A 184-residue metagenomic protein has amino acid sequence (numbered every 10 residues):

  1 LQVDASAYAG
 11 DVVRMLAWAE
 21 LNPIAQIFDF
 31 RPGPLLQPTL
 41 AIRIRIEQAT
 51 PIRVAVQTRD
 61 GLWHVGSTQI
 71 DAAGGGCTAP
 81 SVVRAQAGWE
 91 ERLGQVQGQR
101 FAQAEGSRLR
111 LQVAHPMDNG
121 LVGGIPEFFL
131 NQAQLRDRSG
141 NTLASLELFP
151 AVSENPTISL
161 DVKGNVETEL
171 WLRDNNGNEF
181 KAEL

Functional and structural regions predicted by a protein language model:
D4-A7, Q112-P126: Short amphipathic, basic-aromatic surface patches that mediate peripheral association with negatively charged
R14-W18, Q132-R136, W171: Beta-strand signatures of extracellular beta-sandwich domains
G33-L40, P150-D161: Aromatic sugar-binding surface patches on proteins that engage polysaccharides or sugar-phosphate polymers
P38-R43, P51-A55: Ligand-binding face of N-terminal immunoglobulin V-set domains in extracellular IgSF glycoproteins
R43-A49, D161-V166: Surface-exposed, short loops/turns at beta-strand junctions within beta-sandwich domains
T58-G66, R173-A182: Short acidic/polar inter-strand loop motif in beta-rich domains
Q69-G75, L184: Short beta-strand edge segments in extracellular beta-sheet folds
G74-G98, A104: Low-complexity, Pro/Ser/Thr- and charge-rich linker/hinge segments at domain boundaries
